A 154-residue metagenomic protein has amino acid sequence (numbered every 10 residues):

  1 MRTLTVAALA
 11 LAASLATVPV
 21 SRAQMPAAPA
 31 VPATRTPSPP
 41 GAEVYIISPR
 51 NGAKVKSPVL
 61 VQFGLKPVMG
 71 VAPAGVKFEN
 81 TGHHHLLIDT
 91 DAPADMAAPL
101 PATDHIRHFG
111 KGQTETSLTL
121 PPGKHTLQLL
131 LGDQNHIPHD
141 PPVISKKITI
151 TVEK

Functional and structural regions predicted by a protein language model:
A7-A16: Bacterial N-terminal signal peptides
P29-K56: Short, compositionally biased P/S/T/A/G/V-rich stretches that sit at domain boundaries
S57, G82, P121-G123: A glycine-anchored, Pro-Gly-centered beta-turn/N-cap motif
G64-V76: Short amphipathic, basic-aromatic surface patches that mediate peripheral association with negatively charged
V76-H84, I144: Short coil-to-beta strand junction motifs in C2/discoidin
P93-M96, G132-V143: Short acidic/polar inter-strand loop motif in beta-rich domains
L100-Q134: Short, solvent-exposed, Trp/other aromatic-anchored flexible loops in extracytoplasmic proteins
D140-K154: Short beta-strand elements
